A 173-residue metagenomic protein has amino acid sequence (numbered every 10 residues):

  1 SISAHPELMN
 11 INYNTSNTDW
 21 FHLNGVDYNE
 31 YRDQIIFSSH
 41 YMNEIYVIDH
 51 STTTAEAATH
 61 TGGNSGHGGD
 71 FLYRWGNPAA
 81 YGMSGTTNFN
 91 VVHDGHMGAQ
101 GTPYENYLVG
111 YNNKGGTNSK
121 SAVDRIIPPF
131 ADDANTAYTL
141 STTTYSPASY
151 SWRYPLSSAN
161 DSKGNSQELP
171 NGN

Functional and structural regions predicted by a protein language model:
S1-N173: Histidine-/acidic-rich catalytic cores in large beta-rich domains
